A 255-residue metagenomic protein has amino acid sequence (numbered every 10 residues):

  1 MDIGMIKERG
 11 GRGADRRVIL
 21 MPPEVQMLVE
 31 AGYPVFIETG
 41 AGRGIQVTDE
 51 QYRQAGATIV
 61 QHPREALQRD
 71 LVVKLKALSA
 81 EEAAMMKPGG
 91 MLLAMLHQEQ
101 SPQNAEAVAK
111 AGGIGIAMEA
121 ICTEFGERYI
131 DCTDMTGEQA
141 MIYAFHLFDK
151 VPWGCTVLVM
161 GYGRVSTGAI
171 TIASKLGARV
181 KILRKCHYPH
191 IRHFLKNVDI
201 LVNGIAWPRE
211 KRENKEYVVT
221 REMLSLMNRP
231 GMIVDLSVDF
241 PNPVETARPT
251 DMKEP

Functional and structural regions predicted by a protein language model:
D2-G13, L78-G154: Glycine/serine-rich phosphate-binding loop and adjoining beta1-alpha1 elements at the start of nucleotide-handling
K7-E38, G42-G44, M141-E210: Glycine-rich phosphate/diphosphate-binding loop of Rossmann-like nucleotide-binding domains
A14-I19, E82-M85, R209-V219, V244-R248: Glycine/threonine-rich flexible loop motifs
G32, G56, R69-D70, P88-G90 (+4 more regions): Short, well-ordered alpha-helix to beta-strand connector turns
F36-T58: N-terminal beta-loop-helix "entrance" segment that forms/cooperates in small-molecule cofactor or anionic ligand
T58-P63, I116: Short acidic-hydrophobic, aromatic-tinged amphipathic segments that line or gate anion-handling sites
R64-A80, Y188-V218, L224-N228, M232-D239: Rossmann-like NAD(P)-binding element
Q98-E124, K215, V219-P255: Rossmann-fold NAD(P)-binding glycine/threonine-rich loop
